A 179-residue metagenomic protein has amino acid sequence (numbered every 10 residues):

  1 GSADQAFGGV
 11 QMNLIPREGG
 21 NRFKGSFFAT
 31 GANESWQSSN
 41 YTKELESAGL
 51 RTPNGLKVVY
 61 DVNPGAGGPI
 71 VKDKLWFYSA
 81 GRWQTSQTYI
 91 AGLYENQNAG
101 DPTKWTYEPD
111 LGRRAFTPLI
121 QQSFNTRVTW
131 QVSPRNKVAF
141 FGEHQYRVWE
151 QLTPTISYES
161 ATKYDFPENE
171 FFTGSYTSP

Functional and structural regions predicted by a protein language model:
G1-A32, S38, D61-K74: A beta-strand signature from Gram-negative outer-membrane beta-barrel systems, especially the internal plug domain
K24, N54-V148, P167-P179: Transmembrane beta-barrel wall of Gram-negative outer-membrane proteins
A32-E34, T85-S86: A short acidic, glycine/proline-enriched capping/turn motif at secondary-structure boundaries, especially helix N-cap
S35-V58: Surface-exposed strand-loop-strand hairpins of Gram-negative outer-membrane beta-barrel proteins
Q37-E44, I90-N96, Q151-S157: Outer-membrane beta-barrel translocator domains and adjoining extracellular loop/strand segments of Gram-negative
E44-L50, T106-G112, P154-S160, E170-F171: Extracytoplasmic loops and strand-loop junctions of Gram-negative outer membrane beta-barrel proteins
T162-Y164: Multi-pass, polyprenyl lipid-linked donor-dependent membrane glycosyltransferases
